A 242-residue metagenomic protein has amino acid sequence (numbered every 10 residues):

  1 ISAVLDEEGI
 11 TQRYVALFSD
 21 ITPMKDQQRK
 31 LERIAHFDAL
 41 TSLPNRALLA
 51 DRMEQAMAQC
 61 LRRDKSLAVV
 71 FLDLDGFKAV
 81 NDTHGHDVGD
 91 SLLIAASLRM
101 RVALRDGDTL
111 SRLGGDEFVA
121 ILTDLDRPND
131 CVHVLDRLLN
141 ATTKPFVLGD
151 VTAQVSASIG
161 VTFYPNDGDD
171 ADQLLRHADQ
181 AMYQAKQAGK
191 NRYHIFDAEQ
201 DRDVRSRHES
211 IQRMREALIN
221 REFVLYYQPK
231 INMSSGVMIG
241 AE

Functional and structural regions predicted by a protein language model:
S2-V4, K144, T162, Q228-K230: Output-coupling edge of small sensory domains
V4, I21-T22, L74-D75, L125 (+1 more regions): PAS/PAC or PAS-like capping segment
I10-D20: PAS-family sensory domains
K25, R29-H36, S42-V69, D75-R105 (+3 more regions): Conserved long alpha-helical elements within nucleotide-processing catalytic cores of c-di-GMP signaling and class III
L110, R137-A141, V147, V151 (+3 more regions): Cyclic nucleotide signaling catalytic output domains
S206-E242: Active-site core of bacterial EAL-family cyclic-dinucleotide phosphodiesterase domains
